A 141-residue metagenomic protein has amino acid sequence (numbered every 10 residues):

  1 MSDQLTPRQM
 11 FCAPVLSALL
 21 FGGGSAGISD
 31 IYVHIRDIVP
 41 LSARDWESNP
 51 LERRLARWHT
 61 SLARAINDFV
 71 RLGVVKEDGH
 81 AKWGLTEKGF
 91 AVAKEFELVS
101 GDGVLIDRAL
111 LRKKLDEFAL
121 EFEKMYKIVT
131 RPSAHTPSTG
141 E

Functional and structural regions predicted by a protein language model:
S2-S29: Positively charged, polyanion-binding regions of nucleic-acid-associated proteins
Q4-T6, R36-A63: Short, positively charged loop/turn segments that connect secondary-structure elements
L19-G24, D37-L41, D78-G79: Short helix-capping/hinge SLiMs at alpha-helix to coil transitions
I28-Y32, R36: An amphipathic alpha-helix signature
V70-H80: A short, conserved structural fragment
A81-E87: Minor-groove-contacting beta-hairpin "wing" of winged helix-turn-helix DNA-binding domains
K88-P132: Short, amphipathic alpha-helical interaction segments positioned at domain boundaries
S133-E141: Solvent-exposed, charged helical/coil patches that constitute nucleic-acid or partner-interaction surfaces
